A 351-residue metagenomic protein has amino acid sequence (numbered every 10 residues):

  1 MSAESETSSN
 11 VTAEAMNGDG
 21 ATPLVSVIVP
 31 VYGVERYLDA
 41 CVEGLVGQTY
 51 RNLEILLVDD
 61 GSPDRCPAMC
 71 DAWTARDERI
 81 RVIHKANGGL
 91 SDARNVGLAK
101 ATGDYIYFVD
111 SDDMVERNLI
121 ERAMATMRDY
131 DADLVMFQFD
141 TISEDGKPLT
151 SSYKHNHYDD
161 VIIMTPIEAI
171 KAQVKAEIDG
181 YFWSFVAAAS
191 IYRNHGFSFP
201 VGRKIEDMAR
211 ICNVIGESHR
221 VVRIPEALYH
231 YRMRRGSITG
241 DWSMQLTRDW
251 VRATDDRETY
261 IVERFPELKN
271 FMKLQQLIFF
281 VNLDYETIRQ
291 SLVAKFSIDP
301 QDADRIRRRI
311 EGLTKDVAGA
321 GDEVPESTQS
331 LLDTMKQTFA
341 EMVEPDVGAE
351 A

Functional and structural regions predicted by a protein language model:
M1-T12, M16-N17, A132, L292-A351: Membrane-interface aromatic/basic loop that binds lipid-linked glycans or pyrophosphate carriers, typified by
M1-V46: N-proximal low-complexity "stem/linker" segments adjacent to membrane-targeting elements
D39, L53, D64-A72, H84 (+2 more regions): Acidic helix N-cap motif at the loop->helix transition within catalytic regions of sugar-transfer enzymes
G44, R51, D59-A68, A86 (+1 more regions): A conserved acidic beta->alpha catalytic loop
K85-A101, M114: Glycine-rich, basic loop-to-helix element that forms the pyrophosphate-binding segment of sugar-nucleotide handling
I106: Short aromatic/hydrophobic "clamp" motif used to bind/position activated sugar donors
S111-V222, M233-W242: Donor-binding/catalytic cores of nucleotide-activated saccharide and glycerol-phosphate transferases/polymerases
A227-R234, D241-L268, L283-A318: Catalytic core of nucleotide-sugar-dependent glycosyltransferases
